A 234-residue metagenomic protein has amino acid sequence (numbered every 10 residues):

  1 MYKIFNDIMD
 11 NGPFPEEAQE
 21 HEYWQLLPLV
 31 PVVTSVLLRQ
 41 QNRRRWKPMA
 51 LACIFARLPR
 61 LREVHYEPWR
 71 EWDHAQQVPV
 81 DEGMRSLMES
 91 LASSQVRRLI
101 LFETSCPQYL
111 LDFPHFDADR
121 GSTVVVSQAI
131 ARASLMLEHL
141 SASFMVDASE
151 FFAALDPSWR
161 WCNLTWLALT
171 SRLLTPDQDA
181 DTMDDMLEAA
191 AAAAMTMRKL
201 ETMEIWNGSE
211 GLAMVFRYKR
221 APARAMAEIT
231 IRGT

Functional and structural regions predicted by a protein language model:
M1-L135, D147-A154: Leucine-rich repeat
L111, M145, S149, T202-G208: Structured alpha-helical bundle/scaffold domains in large eukaryotic membrane-trafficking regulators
L137, S141-F144: Short N-terminal edge-element motif at the start of the domain
A154-T234: Leucine-rich solenoid repeat modules
